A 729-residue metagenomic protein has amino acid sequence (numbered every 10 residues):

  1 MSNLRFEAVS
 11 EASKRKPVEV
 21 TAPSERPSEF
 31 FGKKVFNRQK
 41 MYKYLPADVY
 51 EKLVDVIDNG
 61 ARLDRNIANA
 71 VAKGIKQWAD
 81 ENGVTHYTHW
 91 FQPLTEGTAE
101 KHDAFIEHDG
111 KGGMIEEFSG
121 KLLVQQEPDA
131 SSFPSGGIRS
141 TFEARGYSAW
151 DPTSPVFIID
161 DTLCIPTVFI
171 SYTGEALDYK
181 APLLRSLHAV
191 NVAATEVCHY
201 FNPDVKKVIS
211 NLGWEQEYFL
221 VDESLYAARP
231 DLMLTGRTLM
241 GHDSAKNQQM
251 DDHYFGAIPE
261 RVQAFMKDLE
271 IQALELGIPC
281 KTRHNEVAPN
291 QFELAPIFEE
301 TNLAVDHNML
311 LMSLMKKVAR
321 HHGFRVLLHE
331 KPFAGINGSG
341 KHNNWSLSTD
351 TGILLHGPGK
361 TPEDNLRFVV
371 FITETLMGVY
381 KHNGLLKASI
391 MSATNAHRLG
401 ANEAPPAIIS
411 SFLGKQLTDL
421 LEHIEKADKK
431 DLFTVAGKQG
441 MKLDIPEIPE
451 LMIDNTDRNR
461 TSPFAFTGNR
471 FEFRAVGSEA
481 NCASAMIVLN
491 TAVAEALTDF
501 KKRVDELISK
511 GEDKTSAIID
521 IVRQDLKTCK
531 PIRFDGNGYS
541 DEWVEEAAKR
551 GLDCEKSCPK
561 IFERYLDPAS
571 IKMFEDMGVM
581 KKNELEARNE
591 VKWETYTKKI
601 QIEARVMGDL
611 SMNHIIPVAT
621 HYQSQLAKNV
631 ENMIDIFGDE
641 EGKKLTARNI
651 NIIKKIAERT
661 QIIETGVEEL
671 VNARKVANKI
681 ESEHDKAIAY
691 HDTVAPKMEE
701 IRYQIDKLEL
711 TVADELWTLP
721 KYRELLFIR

Functional and structural regions predicted by a protein language model:
S2-S24, S140-P155, T162: N-terminal hydrophobic targeting/anchoring segments and the immediately downstream early-domain regions of hydrolases
E7-E11, V20-Y42, H188, V192 (+1 more regions): Flexible inter-domain linker/hinge segments
E29-E143: Active-site core of metal-dependent hydrolases
I67, F91, S119, P296-F298 (+5 more regions): Active-site proximal loops enriched in glycine and acidic residues that flank catalytic Cys/His/Asp and coordinate
I67-V71, F91-P93, K121-L122, F169 (+4 more regions): Active-site-proximal loop/turn and secondary-structure-junction residues that shape catalytic pockets, frequently
E96-G113, S131, R229, G236-T238 (+4 more regions): Short linear, low-complexity motifs centered on an aromatic residue
E143-L328, N337-G340, L347-E590: Glycine-rich, acidic/polar active-site loops that bind/position phosphate-bearing ligands
V522-R729: C-terminal amphipathic alpha-helical interaction region
